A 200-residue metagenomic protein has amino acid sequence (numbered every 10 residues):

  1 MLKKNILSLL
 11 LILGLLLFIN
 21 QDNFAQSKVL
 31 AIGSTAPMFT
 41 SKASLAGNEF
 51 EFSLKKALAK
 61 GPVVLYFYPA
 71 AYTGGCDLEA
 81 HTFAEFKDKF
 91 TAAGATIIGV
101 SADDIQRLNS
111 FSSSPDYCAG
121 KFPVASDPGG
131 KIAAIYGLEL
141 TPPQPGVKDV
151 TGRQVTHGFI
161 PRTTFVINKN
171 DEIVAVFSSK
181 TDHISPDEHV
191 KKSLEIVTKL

Functional and structural regions predicted by a protein language model:
M1-L10: Bacterial N-terminal signal peptides that target proteins for export
L2-K3, F18, K28: General N-terminal leader/first-domain-start detector
L9-F18: Bacterial N-terminal signal peptides
N20-D22: Membrane-interface motif at the C-terminal end of an N-terminal transmembrane signal
F24-L200: Chalcogenol-based redox active-site neighborhoods
